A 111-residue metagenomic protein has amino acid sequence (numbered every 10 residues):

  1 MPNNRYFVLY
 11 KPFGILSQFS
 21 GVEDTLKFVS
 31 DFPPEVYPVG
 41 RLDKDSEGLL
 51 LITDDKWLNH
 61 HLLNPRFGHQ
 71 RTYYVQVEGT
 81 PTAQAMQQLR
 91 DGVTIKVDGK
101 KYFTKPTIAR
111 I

Functional and structural regions predicted by a protein language model:
M1-I111: RNA pseudouridine synthases
